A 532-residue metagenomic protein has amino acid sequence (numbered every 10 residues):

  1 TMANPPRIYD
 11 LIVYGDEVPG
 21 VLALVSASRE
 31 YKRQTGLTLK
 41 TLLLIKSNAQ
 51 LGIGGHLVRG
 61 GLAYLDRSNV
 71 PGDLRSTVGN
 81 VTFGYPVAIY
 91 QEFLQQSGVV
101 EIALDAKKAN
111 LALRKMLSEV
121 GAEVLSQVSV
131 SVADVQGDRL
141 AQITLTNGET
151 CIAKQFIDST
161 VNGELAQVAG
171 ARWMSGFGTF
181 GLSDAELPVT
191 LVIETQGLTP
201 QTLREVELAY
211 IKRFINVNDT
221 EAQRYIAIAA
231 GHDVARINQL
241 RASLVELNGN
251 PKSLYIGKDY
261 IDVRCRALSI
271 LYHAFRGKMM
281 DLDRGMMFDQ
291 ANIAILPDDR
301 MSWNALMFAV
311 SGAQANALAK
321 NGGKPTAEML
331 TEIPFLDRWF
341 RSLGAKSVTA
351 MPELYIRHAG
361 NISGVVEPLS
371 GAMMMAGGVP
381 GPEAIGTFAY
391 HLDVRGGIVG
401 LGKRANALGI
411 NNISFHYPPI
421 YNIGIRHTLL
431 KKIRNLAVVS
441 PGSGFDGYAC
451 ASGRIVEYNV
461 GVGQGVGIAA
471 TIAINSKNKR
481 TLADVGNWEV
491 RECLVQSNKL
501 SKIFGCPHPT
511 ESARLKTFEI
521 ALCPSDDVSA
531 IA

Functional and structural regions predicted by a protein language model:
M2, H56, E149, A153 (+1 more regions): Flavin (FAD/FMN)-binding glycine-rich loop and adjacent Rossmann-like elements that form
P5-P19: Beta1/beta-strand and adjacent pyrophosphate-binding region of the FAD-binding site in flavoprotein oxidoreductases
I8, K32-V132, S183, L187-V189: Conserved N-terminal/central alpha/beta ligand/cofactor-binding core
D10-I12, L42, A437: Conserved beta-strand elements of the Class I
Y14, D158-S159: Redox-cofactor binding/interface segments in oxidoreductases and associated redox assembly factors
E17-V18, A103-K108, E457, D484: Soluble non-cytosolic domains of exported or imported proteins
A23-L39, Q155: A short, Lys/Arg-enriched amphipathic alpha-helix followed by its capping loop at the start of a domain
D134-T150: Conserved beta-strand-loop-beta-strand element in the redox core of flavoprotein oxidoreductases
